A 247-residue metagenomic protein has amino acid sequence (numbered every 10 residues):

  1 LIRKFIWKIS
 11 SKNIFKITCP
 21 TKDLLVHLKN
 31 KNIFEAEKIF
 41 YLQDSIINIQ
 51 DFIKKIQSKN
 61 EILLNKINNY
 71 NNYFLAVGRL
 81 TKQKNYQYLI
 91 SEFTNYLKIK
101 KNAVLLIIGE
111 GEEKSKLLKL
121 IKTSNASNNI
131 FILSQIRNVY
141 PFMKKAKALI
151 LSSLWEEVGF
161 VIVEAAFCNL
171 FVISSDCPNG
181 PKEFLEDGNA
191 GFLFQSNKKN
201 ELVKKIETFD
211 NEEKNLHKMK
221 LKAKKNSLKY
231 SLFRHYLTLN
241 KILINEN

Functional and structural regions predicted by a protein language model:
I2-K16: Membrane-proximal helix-turn-helix segments that form the acceptor-binding/catalytic region of lipid-linked
I14-K38: A short, active-site helix/loop in glycosyltransferases that binds the activated sugar's phosphate group
V26-N30, Q43-N65: Acidic anion/phosphate-binding donor-loop and adjacent secondary structure in glycosyltransferase catalytic cores
K66-K84, I90-F93: Conserved donor-binding/catalytic core segment of Leloir-type glycosyltransferases
Q135, L154: Aromatic "clamp/platform" in nucleotide-sugar-dependent glycosyltransferases that forms part of the donor/acceptor
F171-S175: Short hydrophobic beta-strand element within catalytic cores of glycosyltransferases and related nucleotide-activated
E186-K199, E207-E213: Conserved acidic donor-binding segment of nucleotide-sugar-dependent glycosyltransferases
T208, N215-K229: A short, well-ordered alpha-helix in the C-terminal region of glycosyltransferases
